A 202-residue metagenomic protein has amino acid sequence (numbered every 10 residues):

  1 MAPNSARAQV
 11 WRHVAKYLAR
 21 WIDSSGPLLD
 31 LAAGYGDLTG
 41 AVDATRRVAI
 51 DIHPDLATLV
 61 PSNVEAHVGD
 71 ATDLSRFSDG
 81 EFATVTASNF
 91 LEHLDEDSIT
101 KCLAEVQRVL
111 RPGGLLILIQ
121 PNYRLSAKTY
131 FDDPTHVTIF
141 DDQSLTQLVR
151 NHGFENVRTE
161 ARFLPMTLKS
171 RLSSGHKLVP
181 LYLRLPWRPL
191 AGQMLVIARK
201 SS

Functional and structural regions predicted by a protein language model:
M1-G80, T84-T86, T100-L103, A191-M194: Conserved N-terminal segment of class I S-adenosyl-L-methionine
A66, I117, R158-S202: A C-terminal cap/extension of S-adenosyl-L-methionine-dependent methyltransferases that defines the acceptor-substrate
S88-H93: Short catalytic micro-motifs in class I SAM-dependent methyltransferases
T100-P112: A short glycine-rich, Lys/Arg-flanked "PGG" loop and its adjoining helix->strand segment in the class I
G113-Q120: Conserved beta-strand signature within the Rossmann-like core of class I S-adenosyl-L-methionine
P121-S126, F163-P165: Short "lid" loop at the C-terminus of a central beta-strand within the Rossmann-like core of SAM-dependent
T129-S144: Acceptor-substrate binding/catalytic loop of class I
Q143-R162: A SAM-dependent methyltransferase catalytic signature shared across enzymes that methylate proteins
